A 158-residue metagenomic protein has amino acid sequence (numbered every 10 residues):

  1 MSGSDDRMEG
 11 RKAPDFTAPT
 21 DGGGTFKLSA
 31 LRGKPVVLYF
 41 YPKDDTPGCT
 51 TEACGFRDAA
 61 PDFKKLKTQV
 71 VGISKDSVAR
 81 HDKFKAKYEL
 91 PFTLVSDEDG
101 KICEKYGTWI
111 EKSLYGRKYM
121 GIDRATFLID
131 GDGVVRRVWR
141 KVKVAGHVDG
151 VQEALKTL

Functional and structural regions predicted by a protein language model:
M1-L158: Chalcogenol-based redox active-site neighborhoods
